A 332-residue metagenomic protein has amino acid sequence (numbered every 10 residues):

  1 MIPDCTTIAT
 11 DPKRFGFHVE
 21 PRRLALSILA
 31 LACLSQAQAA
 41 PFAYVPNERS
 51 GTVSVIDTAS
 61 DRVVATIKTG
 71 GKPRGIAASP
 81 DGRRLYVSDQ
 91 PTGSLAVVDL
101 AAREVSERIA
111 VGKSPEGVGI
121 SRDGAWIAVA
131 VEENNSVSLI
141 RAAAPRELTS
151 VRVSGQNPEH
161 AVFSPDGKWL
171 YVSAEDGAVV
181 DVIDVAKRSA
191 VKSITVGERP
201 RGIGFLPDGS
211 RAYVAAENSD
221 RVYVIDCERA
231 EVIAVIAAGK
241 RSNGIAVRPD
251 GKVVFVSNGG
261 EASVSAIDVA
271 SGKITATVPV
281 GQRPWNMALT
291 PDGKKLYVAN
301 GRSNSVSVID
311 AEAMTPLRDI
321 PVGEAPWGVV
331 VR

Functional and structural regions predicted by a protein language model:
D4-A25: Bacterial N-terminal signal peptides that target proteins for export
I28-L29, C33-R332: Predominantly soluble domains enriched in secretory-pathway, periplasmic, or organellar proteins
